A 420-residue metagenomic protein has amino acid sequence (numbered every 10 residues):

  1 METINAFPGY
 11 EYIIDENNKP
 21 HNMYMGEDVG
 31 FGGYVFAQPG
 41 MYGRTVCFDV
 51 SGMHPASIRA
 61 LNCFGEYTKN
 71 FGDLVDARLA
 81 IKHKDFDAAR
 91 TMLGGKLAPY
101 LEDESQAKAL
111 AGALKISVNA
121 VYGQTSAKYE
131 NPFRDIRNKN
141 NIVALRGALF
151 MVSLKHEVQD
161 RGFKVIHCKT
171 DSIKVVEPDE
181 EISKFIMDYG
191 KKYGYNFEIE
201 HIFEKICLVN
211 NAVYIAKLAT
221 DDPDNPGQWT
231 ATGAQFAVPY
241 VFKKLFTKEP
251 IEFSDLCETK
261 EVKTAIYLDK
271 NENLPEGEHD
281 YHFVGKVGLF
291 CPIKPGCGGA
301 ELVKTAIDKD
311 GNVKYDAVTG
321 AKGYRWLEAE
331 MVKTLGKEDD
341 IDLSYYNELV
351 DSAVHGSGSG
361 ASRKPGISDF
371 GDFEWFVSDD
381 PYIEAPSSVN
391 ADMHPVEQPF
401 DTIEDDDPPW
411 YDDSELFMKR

Functional and structural regions predicted by a protein language model:
M1-D85, A89-M92, K244, S254 (+6 more regions): Acidic, glycine-rich two-metal-ion catalytic cores of nucleic acid-processing enzymes
M1-R59, K108-E157, H167, C207: Common nucleic-acid-contacting/processivity interface regions adjacent to the catalytic cores of nucleic-acid enzymes
Y10, A111, K115, A148 (+2 more regions): C-terminal, non-catalytic extensions of nucleic-acid polymerases
V35-Y42, H83, G95-S105, A127-I142 (+3 more regions): Glycine- and acidic
V50-M53, C168-I173, P178-E180, I202: An acidic- and aromatic-residue-enriched active-site/binding cleft used to recognize and process polar
A56-R59, V176-D179, F185: A short acidic (Asp/Glu
F71-N119: Conserved catalytic alpha/beta cores of large enzymes that bind or transform nucleotide phosphates and polynucleotides
R78, V118, D160-V176: Catalytic palm active-site di-aspartate
